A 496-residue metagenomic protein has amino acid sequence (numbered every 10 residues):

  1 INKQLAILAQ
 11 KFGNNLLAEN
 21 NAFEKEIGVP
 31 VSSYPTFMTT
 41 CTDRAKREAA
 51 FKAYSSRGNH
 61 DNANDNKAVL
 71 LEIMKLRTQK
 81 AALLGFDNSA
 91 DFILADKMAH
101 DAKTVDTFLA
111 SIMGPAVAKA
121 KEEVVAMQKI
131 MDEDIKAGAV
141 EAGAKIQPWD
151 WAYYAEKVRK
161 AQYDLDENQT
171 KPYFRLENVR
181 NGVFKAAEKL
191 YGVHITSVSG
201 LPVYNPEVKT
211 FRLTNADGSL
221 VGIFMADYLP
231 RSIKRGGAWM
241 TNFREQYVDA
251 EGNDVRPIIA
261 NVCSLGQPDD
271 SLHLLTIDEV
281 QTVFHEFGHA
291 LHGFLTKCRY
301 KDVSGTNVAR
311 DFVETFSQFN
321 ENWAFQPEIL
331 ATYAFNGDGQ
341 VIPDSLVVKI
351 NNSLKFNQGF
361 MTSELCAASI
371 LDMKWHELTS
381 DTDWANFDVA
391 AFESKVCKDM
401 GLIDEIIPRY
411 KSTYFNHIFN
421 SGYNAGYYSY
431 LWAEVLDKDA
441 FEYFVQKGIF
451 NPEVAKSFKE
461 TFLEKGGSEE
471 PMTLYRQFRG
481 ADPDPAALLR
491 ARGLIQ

Functional and structural regions predicted by a protein language model:
I1-S33, M38-T42, L71, L76 (+6 more regions): Active-site-proximal, well-structured secondary-structure segments within enzyme catalytic domains
D43-R57, D96: Short, charge-rich amphipathic alpha-helices with coiled-coil/heptad character
F51-L71, E453-F462: A short, flexible low-complexity segment enriched in Lys/Arg and Gly/Pro that occurs in N-terminal basic tails
D61-V69, K171-R175, S271-T276, N420-A425: Extended, non-catalytic structural segments that build the interaction scaffolds of large macromolecular assemblies
D101-A102, P268-L272, K301: Short small-residue beta-strand/loop micro-motif enriched in glycine and branched aliphatics
N178, G182-H194, L201-E207, L220-I223 (+6 more regions): C-terminal, non-catalytic "cap/extension" segments appended to globular domains
L265-F284: Short pre-active-site segment immediately N-terminal to the catalytic Zn-binding motif
